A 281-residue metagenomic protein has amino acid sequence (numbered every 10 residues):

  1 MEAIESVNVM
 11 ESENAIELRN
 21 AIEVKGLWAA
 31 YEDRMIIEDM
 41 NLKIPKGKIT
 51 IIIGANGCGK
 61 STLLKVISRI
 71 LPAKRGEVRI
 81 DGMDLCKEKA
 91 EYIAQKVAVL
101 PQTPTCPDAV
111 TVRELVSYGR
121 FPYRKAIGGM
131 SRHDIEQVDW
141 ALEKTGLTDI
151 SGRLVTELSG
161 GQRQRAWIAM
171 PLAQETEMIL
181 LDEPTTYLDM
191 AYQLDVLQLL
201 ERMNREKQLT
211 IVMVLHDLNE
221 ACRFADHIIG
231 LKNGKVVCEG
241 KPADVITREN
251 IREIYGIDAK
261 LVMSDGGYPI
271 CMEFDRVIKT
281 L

Functional and structural regions predicted by a protein language model:
I22, I37-D39: Conserved structural motif at the start of ABC-family nucleotide-binding domains
S68: Helix-to-loop junction immediately C-terminal to a conserved catalytic motif
G76-D84, Y92-I93: Conserved ABC transporter NBD signature motif
S117, R132-I150, E175: Conserved ABC ATPase "signature" region
G129, L154-L158, Q162: Conserved ABC ATPase signature
I179-E183: Catalytic Walker B motif of ABC-type/P-loop ATPase nucleotide-binding domains
I254-L281: ABC ATPase nucleotide-binding domains
